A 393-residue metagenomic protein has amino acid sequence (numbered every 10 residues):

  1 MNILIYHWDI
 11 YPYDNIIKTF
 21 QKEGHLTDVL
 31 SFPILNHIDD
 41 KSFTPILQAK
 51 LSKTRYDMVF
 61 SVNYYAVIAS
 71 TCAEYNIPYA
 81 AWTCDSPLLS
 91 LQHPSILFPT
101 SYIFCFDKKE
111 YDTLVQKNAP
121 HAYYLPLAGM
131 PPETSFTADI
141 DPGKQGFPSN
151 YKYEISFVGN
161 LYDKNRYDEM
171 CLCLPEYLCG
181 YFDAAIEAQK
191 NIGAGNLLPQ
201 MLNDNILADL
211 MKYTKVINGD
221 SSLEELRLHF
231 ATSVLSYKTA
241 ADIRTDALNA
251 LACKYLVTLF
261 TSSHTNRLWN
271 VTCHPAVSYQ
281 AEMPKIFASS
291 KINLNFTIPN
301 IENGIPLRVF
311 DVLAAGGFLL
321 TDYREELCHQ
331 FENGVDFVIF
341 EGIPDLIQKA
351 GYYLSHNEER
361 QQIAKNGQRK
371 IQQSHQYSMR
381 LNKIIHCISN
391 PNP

Functional and structural regions predicted by a protein language model:
N2-Y13, P120-I301, R324-E325: Nucleotide-sugar donor-binding catalytic core of glycosyltransferases
I3-I5, K50-Y64: Short N-terminal targeting/anchoring amphipathic segment
L4-H7, Y11-D14, K18-E23, D28-L35 (+5 more regions): Catalytic binding pocket for nucleotide-activated donors in carbohydrate/polymer assembly enzymes
L35-L51: N-terminal beta-loop-helix "entrance" segment that forms/cooperates in small-molecule cofactor or anionic ligand
I46, I68, L91-Q92, A281-E282 (+1 more regions): Short acidic active-site motifs
N63, T83-S86, F106-K108, P126-G129 (+2 more regions): Histidine-centered beta-alpha loop that forms part of the nucleotide-sugar donor binding/catalytic region in diverse
C72-P87, Y102-C105, L127, S156: Active-site proximal beta-strand in glycosyltransferases
P87-S101: Glycine-rich, charge-decorated loop segments at or immediately adjacent to ligand/cofactor-binding or catalytic sites
